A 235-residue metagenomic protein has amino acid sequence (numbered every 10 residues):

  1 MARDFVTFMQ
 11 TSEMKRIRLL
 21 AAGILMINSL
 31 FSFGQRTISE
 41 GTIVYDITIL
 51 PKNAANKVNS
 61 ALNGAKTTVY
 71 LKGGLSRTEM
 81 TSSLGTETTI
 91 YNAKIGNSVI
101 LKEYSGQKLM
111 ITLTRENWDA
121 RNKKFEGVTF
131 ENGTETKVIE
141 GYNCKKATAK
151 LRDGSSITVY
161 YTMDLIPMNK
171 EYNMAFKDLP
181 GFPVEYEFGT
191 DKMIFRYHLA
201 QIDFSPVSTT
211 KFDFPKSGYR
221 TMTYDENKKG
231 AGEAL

Functional and structural regions predicted by a protein language model:
M1-I38: Bacterial Sec-dependent N-terminal signal peptides
R36-L235: Extended soluble regions of mature proteins
